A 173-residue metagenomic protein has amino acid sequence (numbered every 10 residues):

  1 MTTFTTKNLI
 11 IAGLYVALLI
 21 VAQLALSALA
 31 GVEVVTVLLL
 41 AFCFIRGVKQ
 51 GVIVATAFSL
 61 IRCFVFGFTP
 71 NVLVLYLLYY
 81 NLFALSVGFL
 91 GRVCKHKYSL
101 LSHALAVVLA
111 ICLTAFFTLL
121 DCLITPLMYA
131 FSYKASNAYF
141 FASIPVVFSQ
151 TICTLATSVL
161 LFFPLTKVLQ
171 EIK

Functional and structural regions predicted by a protein language model:
M1-I45, K49-I53: Hydrophobic transmembrane alpha-helices
M1-K7, H96, Q170-K173: Short, Lys/Arg-enriched, disordered terminal segments
G13-A17, V21, V37, A41 (+10 more regions): Residue-level signature of the transmembrane alpha-helical core of multi-pass small-molecule transporters
L19-V34, A57-G91, Y129-A130, K134: Interfacial aromatic-anchored transmembrane helix boundaries in multi-pass membrane proteins
A28, T69-P70, V74, S99-K173: Membrane-embedded alpha-helical hairpins and interfacial helices in multi-pass inner-membrane proteins
L40, S59, A84-G88, C122 (+2 more regions): Transmembrane alpha-helix boundary and packing residues in multipass membrane permease domains and related
F44-K49, S86-K95, F163-Q170: Structural signal for the C-terminal ends of transmembrane alpha-helices and the immediately following loop
V52-L60, K95-Y98, S102, P126-L127: A cytosolic-side transmembrane-helix exit/cap motif
